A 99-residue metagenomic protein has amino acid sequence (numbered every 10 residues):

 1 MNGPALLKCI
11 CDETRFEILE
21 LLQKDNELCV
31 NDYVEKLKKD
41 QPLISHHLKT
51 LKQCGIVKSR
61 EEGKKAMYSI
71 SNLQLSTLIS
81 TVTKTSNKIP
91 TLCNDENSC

Functional and structural regions predicted by a protein language model:
M1-N2, K24, N72-C99: Amphipathic alpha-helical dimerization/coiled-coil segments that flank or bridge DNA-binding/regulatory modules
N2-K39, K65-Q74: N-terminal helix-turn-helix DNA-binding core of bacterial DNA-binding proteins
L19, L48-K49: Short, hydrophobic-biased segments on the C-terminal half of alpha helices that form "recognition helices"
P42: Conserved alpha-helical interface elements of two-component signaling phosphotransfer modules
K52-E62, S69: Beta-hairpin "wing" of winged helix-turn-helix
